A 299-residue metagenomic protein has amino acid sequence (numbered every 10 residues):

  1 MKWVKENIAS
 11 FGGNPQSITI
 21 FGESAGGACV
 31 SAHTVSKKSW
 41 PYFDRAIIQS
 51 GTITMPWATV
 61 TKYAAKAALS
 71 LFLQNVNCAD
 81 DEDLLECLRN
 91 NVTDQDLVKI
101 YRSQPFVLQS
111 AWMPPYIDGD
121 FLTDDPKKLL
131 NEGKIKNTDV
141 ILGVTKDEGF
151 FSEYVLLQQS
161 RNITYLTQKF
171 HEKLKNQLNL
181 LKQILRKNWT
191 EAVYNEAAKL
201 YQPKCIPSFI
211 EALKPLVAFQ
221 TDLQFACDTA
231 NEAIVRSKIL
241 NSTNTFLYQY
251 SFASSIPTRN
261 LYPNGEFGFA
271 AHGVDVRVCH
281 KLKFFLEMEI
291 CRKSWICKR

Functional and structural regions predicted by a protein language model:
M1-D81, L85, T123, L129-L156: Serine-hydrolase-like catalytic core of hydrolytic proteins
N91: Short, Lys/Arg-enriched alpha-helical recognition elements, typified by the DNA-recognition helix
D94-K298: Substrate-gating cap/lid region and adjacent catalytic-acid/histidine neighborhood within extracellular/lumenal
